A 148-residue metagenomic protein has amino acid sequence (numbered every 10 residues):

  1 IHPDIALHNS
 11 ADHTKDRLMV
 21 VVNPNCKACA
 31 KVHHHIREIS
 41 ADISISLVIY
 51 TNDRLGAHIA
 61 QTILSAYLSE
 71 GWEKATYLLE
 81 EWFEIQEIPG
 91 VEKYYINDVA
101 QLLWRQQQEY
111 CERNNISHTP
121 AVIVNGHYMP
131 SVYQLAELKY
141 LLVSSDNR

Functional and structural regions predicted by a protein language model:
H2-D4, L102-R105: Short gly/ser/thr-rich secondary-structure transition/capping motifs
H2-L18: A short beta-strand-turn-helix
M19-N25, A30-A100, Y110-S117, Y140: Structural alpha/beta surface segment adjacent to cysteine/selenocysteine redox centers across thiol/disulfide enzymes
V32, L103-Q107, Q134: Amphipathic coiled-coil/heptad-repeat helices and related helical stalk/stem segments that mediate oligomerization
R105-Q108, T119-P120, N125-H127: Internal catalytic domains of large membrane-associated glycosyltransferases
I116-T119, R148: Long C-terminal interaction/binding lobes of large macromolecular proteins
V124-R148: Non-catalytic, surface beta->alpha helical segment in thiol-disulfide oxidoreductase systems
